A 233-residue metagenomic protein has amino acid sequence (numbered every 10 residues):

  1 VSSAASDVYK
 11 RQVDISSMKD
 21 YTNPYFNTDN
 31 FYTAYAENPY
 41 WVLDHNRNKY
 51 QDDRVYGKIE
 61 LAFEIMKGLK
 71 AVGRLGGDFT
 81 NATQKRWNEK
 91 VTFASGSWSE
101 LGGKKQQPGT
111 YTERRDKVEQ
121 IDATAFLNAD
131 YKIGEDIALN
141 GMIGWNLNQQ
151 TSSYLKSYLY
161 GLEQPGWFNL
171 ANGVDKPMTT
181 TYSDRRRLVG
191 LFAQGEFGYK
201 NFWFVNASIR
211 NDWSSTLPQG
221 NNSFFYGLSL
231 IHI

Functional and structural regions predicted by a protein language model:
V1-A5, G227-S229: Short, intrinsically disordered, charge-balanced linker/junction segments flanking boundaries in proteins
S3-R54, V72-V189, T216-P218: Surface-exposed loop/interface segments of Gram-negative outer-membrane beta-barrel transport/assembly proteins
G57-F63, A123-A129, I143, A193-Y199 (+1 more regions): Residues on the lipid-exposed face of transmembrane beta-strands in outer-membrane beta-barrel proteins
E64-M66, K132-D136, K200: Outer-membrane beta-barrel channels and translocator barrels
G68-A71, I137, W203-V205: Repeated loop/turn-to-beta-strand initiation elements of outer-membrane beta-barrel proteins
R185-G190, F197-N201: Short, flexible loop/turn motifs enriched in small residues
V205-L217: Transmembrane beta-strand segments that form the barrel wall of outer-membrane beta-barrel proteins
Q219-Y226: Short glycine/threonine-rich loop-to-helix capping motif typified by GTGT followed within a few residues by an Asp-Pro
